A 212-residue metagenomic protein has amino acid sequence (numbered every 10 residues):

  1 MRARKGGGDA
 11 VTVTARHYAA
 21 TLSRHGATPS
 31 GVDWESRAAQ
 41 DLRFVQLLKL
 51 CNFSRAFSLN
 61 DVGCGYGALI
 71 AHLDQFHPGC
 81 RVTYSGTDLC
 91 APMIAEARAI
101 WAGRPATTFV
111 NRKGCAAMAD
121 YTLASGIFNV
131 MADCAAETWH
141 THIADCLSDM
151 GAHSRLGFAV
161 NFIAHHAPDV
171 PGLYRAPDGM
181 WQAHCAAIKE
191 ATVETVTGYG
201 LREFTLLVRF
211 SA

Functional and structural regions predicted by a protein language model:
M1-T28: N-terminal, positively charged/glycine-rich alpha-helical extensions of SAM-dependent methyltransferases
A38-R55, H72: Conserved alpha-helix/loop element of class I SAM-dependent methyltransferases that forms part of the SAM/SAH-binding
N60, A68-T108: Class I SAM-dependent methyltransferase SAM/SAH-binding core
G65: Conserved glycine-rich SAM-binding loop
Y121-H140: A short SAM/SAH-binding and catalytic strip from SAM-dependent methyltransferases
T141-L156: A short glycine-rich, Lys/Arg-flanked "PGG" loop and its adjoining helix->strand segment in the class I
S154-A164: Conserved beta-strand signature within the Rossmann-like core of class I S-adenosyl-L-methionine
V170-A212: Class I S-adenosyl-L-methionine
